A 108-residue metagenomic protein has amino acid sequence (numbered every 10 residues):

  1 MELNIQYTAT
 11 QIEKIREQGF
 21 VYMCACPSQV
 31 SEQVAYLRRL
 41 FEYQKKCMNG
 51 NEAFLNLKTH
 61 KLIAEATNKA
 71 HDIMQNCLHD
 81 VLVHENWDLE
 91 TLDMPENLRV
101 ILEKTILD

Functional and structural regions predicted by a protein language model:
E2-L3: A conserved regulatory-domain signal marking ACT and ACT-like small-molecule sensing domains and adjacent regulatory
Q6-Y22, K46-L57: Short, charged/polar, low-complexity loop and linker segments that flank or interrupt alpha-helical bundles
G19-S31: Short, charge/polar-rich alpha-helical segments
P27, A53, H60: Conserved phosphate/pyrophosphate-binding and hydrolysis machinery centered on Walker-type P-loop NTPases, extending
V30-Q33, L37-L40, Q44-C47, T59-C77 (+1 more regions): Amphipathic alpha-helices that form helix-helix packing interfaces
E32, Y36, F54, N86-M94: Low-complexity, charged, repeat-rich alpha-helical/coil interaction segments
Q44-C47, N51-F54, V81-H84, D88: Hydrophobic stripe of amphipathic alpha-helices that form coiled-coil interfaces
I63-D108: Amphipathic alpha-helical binding modules
